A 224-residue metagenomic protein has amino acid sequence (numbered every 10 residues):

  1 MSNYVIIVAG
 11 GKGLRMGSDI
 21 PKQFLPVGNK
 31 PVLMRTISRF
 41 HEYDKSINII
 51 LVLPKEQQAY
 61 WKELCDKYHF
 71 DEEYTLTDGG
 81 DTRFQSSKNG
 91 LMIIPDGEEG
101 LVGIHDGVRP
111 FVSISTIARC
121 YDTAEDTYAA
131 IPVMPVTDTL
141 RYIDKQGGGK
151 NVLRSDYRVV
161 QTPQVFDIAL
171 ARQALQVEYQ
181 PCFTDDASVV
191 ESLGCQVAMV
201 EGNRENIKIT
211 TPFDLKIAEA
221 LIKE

Functional and structural regions predicted by a protein language model:
M1-A59: N-terminal glycine-rich phosphate-binding loop and ensuing alpha1 helix
I7, L33, G90, D106 (+3 more regions): Residue-level signal for inorganic ion chemistry
V8-G10, V52, H105, V133-P135 (+1 more regions): Short beta-strand segments
M34-E99, E178: Conserved N-terminal catalytic core of the sugar/cofactor nucleotidyltransferase
I47-I49, L101, Y128-A129, Q196: Residues at the starts of beta-strands that form the adenosine-phosphate
D81-G147, Q161: Conserved beta-loop-beta/alpha segment of the NTase-like Rossmann-fold superfamily that binds/positions NTPs
K150-V160: A recurrent flexible, glycine/aromatic-enriched loop bordering the glycosyltransferase active site that acts as
R158-E224: Conserved alpha/beta core of the MobA/IspD/sugar-nucleotide pyrophosphorylase nucleotidyltransferase superfamily
